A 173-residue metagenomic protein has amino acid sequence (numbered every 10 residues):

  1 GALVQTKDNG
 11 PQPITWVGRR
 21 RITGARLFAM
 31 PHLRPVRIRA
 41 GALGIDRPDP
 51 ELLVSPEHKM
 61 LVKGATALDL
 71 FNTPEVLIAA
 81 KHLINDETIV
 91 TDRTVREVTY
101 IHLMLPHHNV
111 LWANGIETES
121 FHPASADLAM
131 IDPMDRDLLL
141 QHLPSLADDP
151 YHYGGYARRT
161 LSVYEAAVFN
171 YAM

Functional and structural regions predicted by a protein language model:
G1-L3: Structural motif
Q5-Q12, V17-M134: Long beta-strand-rich cores associated with HINT superfamily self-processing modules
T15, F121-M173: Non-catalytic peripheral regions of nucleotide-handling enzymes
